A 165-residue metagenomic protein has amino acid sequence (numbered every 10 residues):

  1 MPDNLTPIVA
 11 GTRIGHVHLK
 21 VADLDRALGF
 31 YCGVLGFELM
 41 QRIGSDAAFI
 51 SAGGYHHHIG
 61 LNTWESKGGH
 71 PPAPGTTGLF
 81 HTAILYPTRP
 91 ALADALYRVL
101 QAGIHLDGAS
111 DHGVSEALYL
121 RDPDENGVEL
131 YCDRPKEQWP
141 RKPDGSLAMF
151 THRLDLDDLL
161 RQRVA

Functional and structural regions predicted by a protein language model:
M1-G11, H18, S51: Conserved N-terminal glycine/acidic-rich loop preference
M1-I8, L96-A165: Vicinal oxygen chelate
D3, E38-T76, G127-R134: Conserved short beta-strand elements that form part of the metal-binding/catalytic scaffold of enzyme active sites
R13-A22, H70-R98, E116-R121, N126: Vicinal oxygen chelate
V21-L24, G54, H112-V114: Conserved beta-strand-loop-alpha-helix junction that forms the acyl-donor binding cleft
D23-E38, R98: Amphipathic alpha-helical segments
G36-R42, L106-A109: Short secondary-structure junctions
